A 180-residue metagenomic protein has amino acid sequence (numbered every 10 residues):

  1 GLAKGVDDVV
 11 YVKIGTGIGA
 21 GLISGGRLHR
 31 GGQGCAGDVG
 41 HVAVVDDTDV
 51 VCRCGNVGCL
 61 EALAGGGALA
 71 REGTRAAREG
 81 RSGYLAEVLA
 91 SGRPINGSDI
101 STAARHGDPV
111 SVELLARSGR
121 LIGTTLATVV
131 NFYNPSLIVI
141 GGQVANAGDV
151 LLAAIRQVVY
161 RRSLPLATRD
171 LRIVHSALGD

Functional and structural regions predicted by a protein language model:
G1-G5, D46-V51, N56-D180: ATP-binding/phosphotransfer module of carbohydrate and carboxylate kinases, centering on a glycine-rich
G5-A64: Glycine-rich phosphate-binding loop of actin/hexokinase-like ATP-binding domains
